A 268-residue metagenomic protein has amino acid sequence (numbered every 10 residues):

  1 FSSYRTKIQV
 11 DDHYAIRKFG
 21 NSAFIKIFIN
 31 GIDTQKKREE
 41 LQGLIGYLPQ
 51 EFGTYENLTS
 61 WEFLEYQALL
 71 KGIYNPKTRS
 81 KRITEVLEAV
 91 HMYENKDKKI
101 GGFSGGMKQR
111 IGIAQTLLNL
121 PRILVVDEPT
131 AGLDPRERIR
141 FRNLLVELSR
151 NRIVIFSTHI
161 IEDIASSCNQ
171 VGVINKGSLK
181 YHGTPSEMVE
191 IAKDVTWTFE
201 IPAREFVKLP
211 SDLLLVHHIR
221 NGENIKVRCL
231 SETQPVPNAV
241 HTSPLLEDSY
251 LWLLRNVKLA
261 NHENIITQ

Functional and structural regions predicted by a protein language model:
I25-K36, E40-L41: Conserved ABC transporter NBD signature motif
E65, L69-G72, K77-N95: Conserved ABC ATPase "signature" region
K99-F103: Conserved ABC ATPase signature
I113: Hydrophobic anchor residue at the start of the ABC signature
L118-R122, N151: A short, proline-enriched helix->beta-strand linker immediately N-terminal to the Walker B motif in ABC-type P-loop
L124-D127: Catalytic Walker B motif of ABC-type/P-loop ATPase nucleotide-binding domains
T130-A131, I161: Short loop immediately C-terminal to the Walker-B catalytic DE motif in ABC-type ATPase nucleotide-binding domains
F141-R228: ABC transporter nucleotide-binding domain
